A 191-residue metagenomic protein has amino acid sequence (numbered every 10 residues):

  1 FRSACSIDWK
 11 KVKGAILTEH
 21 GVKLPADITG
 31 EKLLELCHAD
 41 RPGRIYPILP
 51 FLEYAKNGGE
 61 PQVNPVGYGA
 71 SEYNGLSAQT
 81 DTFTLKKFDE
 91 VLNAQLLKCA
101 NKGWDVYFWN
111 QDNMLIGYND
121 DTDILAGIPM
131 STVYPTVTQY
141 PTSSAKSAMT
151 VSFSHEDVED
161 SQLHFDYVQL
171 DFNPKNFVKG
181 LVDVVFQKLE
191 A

Functional and structural regions predicted by a protein language model:
F1-S6, V12, N176-A191: Compositionally biased, intrinsically disordered low-complexity segments enriched in polar/Pro/Gly and often Gln
F1-T80, A126-A145: Solvent-exposed edge beta-strands and adjacent loop segments that serve as assembly or binding interfaces
K56, P65, L85-K87, F108-Q111 (+2 more regions): Surface-exposed beta-strand edges and flanking loops
G59, L96, H164-D166: Generic detector of ordered, mature protein regions
N64-N93, S144-S161: Oligomerization/assembly interface segments of phage tail-like spikes and tubes
K86-I124: Short, acidic/charged, Gly/Pro-enriched secondary-structure junctions
P129-Q187: Mixed-charge, glycine-accented linear interaction segment located at domain edges/termini
